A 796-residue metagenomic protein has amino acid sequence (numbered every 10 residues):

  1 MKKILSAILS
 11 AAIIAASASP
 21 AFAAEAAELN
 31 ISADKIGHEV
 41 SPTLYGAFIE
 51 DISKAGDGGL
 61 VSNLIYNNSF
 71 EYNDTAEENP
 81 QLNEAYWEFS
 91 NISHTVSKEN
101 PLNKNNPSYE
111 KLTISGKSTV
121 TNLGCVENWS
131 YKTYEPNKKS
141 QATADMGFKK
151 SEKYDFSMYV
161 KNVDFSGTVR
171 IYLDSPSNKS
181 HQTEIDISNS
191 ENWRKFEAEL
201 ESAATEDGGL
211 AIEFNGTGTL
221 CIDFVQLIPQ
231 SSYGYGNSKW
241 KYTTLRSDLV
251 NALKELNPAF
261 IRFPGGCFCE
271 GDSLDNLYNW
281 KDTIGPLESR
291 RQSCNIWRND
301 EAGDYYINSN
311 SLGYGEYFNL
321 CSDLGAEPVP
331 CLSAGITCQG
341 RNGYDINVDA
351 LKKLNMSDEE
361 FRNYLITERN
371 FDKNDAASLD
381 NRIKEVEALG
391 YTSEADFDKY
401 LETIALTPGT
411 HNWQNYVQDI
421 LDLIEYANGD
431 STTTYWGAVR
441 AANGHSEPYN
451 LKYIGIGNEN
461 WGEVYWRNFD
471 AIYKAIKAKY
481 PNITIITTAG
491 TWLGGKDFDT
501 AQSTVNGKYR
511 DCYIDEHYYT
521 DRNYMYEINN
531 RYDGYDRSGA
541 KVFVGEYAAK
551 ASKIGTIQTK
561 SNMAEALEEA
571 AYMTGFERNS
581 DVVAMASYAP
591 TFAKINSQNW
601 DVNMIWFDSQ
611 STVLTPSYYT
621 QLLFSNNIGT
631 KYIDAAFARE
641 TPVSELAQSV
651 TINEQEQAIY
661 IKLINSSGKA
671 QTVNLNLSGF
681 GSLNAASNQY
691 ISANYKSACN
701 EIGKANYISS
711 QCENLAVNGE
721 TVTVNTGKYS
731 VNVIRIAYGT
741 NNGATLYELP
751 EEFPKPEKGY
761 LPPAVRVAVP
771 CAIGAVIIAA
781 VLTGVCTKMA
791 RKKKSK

Functional and structural regions predicted by a protein language model:
A18-A26, V785-M789: Sec-dependent signal peptide cleavage junction
A24-C267, D272-N295, N299-D300, D304-S309 (+10 more regions): Extracellular and organelle-lumenal recognition/adhesion modules and their flexible linkers in secreted
D51-I52, G539-V650, E654-Q657: Aromatic/acidic polysaccharide-binding cleft in carbohydrate-active enzymes
G208-I212, T219, D430, R440 (+3 more regions): Noncatalytic carbohydrate-binding groove/subsite architecture in carbohydrate-active enzymes
Q230-Y242, R290-N310, S333, L401-Q414 (+3 more regions): The substrate-binding groove and active-site-proximal loops of carbohydrate-active enzymes, especially glycoside
S644-S682, N688, Y729-R735: Carbohydrate-binding surface patches
S682-V722, T726: Acidic, Ser/Thr/Pro-rich beta/coil linker or hinge segments at domain junctions
A779-K796: C-terminal membrane-anchoring or membrane-association module
